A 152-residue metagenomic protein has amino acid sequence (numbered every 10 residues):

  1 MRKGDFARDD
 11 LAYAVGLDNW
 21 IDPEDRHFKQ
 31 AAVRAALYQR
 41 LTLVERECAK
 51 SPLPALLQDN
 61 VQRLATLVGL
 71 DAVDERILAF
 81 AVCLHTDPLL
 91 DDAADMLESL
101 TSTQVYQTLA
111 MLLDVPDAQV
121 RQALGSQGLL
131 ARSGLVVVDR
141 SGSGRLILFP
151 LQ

Functional and structural regions predicted by a protein language model:
M1-Q152: Intrinsically disordered, low-complexity N-terminal extensions of AAA+/P-loop NTPases that precede the structured
